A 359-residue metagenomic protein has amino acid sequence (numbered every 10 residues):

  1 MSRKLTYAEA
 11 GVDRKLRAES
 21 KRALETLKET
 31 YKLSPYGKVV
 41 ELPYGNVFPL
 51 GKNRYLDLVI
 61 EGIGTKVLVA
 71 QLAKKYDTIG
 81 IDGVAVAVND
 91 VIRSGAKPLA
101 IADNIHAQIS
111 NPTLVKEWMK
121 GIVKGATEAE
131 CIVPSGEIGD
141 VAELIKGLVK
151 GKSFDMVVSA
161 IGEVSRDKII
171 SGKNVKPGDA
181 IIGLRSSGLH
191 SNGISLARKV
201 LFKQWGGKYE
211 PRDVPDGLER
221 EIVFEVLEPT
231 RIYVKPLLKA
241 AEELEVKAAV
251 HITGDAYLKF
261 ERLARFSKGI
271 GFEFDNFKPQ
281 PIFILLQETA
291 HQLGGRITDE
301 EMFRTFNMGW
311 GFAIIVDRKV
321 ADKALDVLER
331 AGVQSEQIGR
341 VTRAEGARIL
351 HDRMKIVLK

Functional and structural regions predicted by a protein language model:
S2-K4, R14, A18, Q108: Charge-biased, low-complexity intrinsically disordered regions
S2-V12, L24, T113-I132, L144-F154 (+3 more regions): Glycine-/charge-enriched secondary-structure boundary and capping motifs
R14-K28: N-terminal helical capping/dimerization or prosegment-like subdomains of hydrolases acting on amide or phosphate bonds
L24-S187, E273: Glycine-rich phosphate/pyrophosphate-binding loop regions near the starts of catalytic domains
G51-G64, G172, K208-R212, P279-Q292: Acidic-glycine-rich active-site phosphate/pyrophosphate-binding loop
I60, R166-I222: Short, acidic (Asp/Glu-rich) active-site segment that either coordinates a divalent metal cofactor
K74-I81, V223-R231: Active-site pocket-shaping loop/turn-to-helix segments
